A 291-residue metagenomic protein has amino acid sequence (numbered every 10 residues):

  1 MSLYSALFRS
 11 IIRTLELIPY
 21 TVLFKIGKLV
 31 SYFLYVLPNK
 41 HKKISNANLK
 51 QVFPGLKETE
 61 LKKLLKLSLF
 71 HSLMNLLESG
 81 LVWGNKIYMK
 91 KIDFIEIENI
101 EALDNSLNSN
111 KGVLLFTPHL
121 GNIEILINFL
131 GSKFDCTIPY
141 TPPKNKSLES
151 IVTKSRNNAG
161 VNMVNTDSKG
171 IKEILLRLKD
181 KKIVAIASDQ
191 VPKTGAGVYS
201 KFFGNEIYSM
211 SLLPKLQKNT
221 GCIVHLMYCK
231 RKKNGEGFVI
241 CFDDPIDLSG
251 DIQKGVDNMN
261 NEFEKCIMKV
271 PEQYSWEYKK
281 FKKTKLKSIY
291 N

Functional and structural regions predicted by a protein language model:
M1-L114, N158: Membrane-anchoring hydrophobic helices of lipid-metabolizing enzymes
S10, V22, S45-N48, L126 (+4 more regions): Hydrophobic alpha-helical segments typical of transmembrane helices and their membrane-interface/capping positions
T14-I18, G121-I127, L175-D189: Short, composition-biased local secondary-structure segments
L37, L56, K63, N105-N108 (+2 more regions): Non-catalytic C-terminal accessory region of glycerolipid acyltransferases and related lyso-lipid remodeling enzymes
L61, K144, L148, G255: Hydrophobic (often cysteine-bearing) scaffold residues that line and stabilize catalytic clefts of nucleotide/cofactor
L65-S68, M163, G170: Conserved nucleotide-sugar phosphate-binding/catalytic loop shared by glycosyltransferases and other
D93-I97, N145, V164-D167, E206-I207 (+1 more regions): A conditional alpha-helix N-cap/helix-loop micro-motif detector
S109-S168, G195-G197, K201: Catalytic core of membrane glycerolipid acyltransferases/transacylases, capturing the structured, soluble-facing
